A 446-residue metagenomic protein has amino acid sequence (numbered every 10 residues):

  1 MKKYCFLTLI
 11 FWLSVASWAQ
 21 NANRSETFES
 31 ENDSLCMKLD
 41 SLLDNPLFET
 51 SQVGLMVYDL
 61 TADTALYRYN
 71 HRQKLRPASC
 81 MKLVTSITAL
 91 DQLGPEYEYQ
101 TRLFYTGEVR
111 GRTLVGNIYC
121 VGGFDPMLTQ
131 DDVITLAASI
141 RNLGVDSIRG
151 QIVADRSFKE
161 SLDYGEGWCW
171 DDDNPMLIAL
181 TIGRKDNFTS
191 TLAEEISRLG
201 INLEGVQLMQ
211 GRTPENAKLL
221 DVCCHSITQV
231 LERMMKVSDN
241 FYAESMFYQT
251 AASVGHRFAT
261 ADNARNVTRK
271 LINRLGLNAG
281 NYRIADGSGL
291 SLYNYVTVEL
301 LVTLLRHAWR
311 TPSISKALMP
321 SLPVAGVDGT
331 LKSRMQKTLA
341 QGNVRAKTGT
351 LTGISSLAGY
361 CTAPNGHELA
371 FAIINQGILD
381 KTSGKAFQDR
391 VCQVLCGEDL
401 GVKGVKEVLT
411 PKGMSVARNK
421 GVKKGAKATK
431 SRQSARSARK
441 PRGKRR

Functional and structural regions predicted by a protein language model:
M1-E29: Bacterial Sec-dependent N-terminal signal peptides
Q20-T61, A65-K74, L136-N142: Beta-lactamase-like hydrolase cores
G54, Q100-G107, R149-L162, E204-E215 (+5 more regions): Acidic/histidine-enriched alpha-helical segments
G54-Y58, L66-R68, N117-V121, Q151-D155 (+4 more regions): Soluble periplasmic/extracytoplasmic beta-strand elements of cell-envelope proteins
D63, P77-E96, I152, T191-E195 (+2 more regions): Active-site SXXK
P95-K159, G167-P175, T181-I182: Active-site-adjacent, His/Asp/Glu-enriched structural segments that form or flank metal-binding and acid/base networks
I182-S321: A small/polar active-site loop signature that marks catalytic segments
R283-D286, L290-A435, R439-R446: C-terminal soluble interaction/assembly domains
